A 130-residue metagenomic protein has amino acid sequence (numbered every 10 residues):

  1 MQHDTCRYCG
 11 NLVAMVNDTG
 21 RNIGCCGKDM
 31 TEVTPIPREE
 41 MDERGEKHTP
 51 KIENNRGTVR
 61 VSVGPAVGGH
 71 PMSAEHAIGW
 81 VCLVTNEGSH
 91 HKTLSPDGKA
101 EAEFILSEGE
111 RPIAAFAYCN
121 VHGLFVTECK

Functional and structural regions predicted by a protein language model:
H3, N22, F116: Residues immediately within or flanking Cys/His clusters that coordinate Zn2+ in small zinc-binding modules
C6-C9, C25, C119: Short cysteine-rich clusters marking metal-coordination/redox-active sites
V13, D29-M30, G123: Cys/His-rich microdomains that often coordinate metals
M15-T19, V33-I36, T127-C129: Short Cys/His-rich "knuckle" micro-motifs
T19-M30: Cysteine-rich micro-motifs
V61-V63, A100-E108: Exposed aromatic-hydrophobic patches
V63-S73: Short amphipathic, basic-aromatic surface patches that mediate peripheral association with negatively charged
Y118-E128: Short acidic/polar inter-strand loop motif in beta-rich domains
